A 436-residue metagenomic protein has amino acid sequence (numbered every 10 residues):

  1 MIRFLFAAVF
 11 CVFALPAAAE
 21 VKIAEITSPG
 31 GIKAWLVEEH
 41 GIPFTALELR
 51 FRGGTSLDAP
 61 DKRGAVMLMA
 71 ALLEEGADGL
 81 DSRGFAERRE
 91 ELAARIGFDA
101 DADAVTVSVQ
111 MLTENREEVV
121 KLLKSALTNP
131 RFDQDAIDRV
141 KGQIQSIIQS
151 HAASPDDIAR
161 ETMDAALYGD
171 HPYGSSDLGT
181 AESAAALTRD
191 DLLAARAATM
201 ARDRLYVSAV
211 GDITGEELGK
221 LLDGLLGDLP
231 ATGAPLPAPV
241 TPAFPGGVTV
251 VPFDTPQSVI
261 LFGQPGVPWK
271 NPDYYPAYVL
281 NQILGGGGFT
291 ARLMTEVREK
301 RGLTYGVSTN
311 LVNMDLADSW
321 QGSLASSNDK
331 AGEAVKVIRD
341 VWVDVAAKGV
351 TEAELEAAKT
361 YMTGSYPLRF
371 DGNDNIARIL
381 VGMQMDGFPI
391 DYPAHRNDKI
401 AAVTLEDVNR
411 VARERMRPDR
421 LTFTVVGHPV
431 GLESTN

Functional and structural regions predicted by a protein language model:
F4-F13: Sec-dependent N-terminal signal peptides
A14-A18: N-terminal signal peptide c-region/cleavage motif recognized by signal peptidases
A19-P43: N- or domain-start disorder-to-order transition segments that initiate the globular core
V21-I23, E48-T113, A153, G288-L303: M16/MPP (pitrilysin/insulinase) zinc-metallopeptidase core fold and M16-derived inactive scaffolds
W35-L36, P43-A46, S56-A59, K270-N271 (+1 more regions): Short, solvent-exposed loop/turn elements at domain surfaces
E39, E48-R50, A234-T290: His/Glu-based metal-binding/catalytic segments typifying zinc-dependent metallopeptidases
G84-G233, V250, P276, K300-R301 (+1 more regions): Charge-rich, well-structured scaffold segments of protease-associated domains
